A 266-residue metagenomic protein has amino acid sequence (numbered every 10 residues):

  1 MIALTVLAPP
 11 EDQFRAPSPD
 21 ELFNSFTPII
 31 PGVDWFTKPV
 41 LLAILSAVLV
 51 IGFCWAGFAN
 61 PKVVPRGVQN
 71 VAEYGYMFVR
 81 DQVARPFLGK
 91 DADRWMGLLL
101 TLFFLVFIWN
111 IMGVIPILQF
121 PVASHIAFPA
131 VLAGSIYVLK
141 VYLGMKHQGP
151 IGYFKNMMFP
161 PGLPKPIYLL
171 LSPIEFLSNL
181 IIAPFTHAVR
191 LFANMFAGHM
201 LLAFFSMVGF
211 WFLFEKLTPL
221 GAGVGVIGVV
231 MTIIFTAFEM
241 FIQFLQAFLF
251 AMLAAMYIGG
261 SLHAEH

Functional and structural regions predicted by a protein language model:
I2-H266: Selective transmembrane helix interface/packing segments
